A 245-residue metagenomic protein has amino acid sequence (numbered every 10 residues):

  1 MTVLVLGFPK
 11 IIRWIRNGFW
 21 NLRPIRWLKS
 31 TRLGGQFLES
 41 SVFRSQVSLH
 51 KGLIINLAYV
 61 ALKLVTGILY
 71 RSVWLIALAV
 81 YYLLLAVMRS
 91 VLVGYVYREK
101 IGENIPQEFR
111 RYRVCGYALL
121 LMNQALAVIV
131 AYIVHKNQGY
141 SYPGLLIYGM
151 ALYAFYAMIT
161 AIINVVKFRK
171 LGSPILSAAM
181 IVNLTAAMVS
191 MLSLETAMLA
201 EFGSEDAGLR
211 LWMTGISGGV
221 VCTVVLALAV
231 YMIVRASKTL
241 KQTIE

Functional and structural regions predicted by a protein language model:
G7-L92: N-terminal topogenic module of multi-pass integral membrane proteins
G7-N17, L83-K100, F155-F168, Y231-I233: Membrane-water interface of transmembrane alpha-helices
L64-I76, V130-L145, M198-L211: Helix-coil boundary and interhelical linker segments in multi-pass alpha-helical membrane proteins
Y81-R89, L120-L126, G144-I163, A186 (+1 more regions): Generic alpha-helical transmembrane segments
I101-L121: Juxtamembrane helix-capping/reentrant segments at transmembrane boundaries
N123-A131, T185-G203: Hydrophobic alpha-helical transmembrane segments in multi-pass integral membrane proteins
L146, N164-V189, T239-E245: Membrane-helix boundary/juxtamembrane motif in polytopic membrane proteins
G208-L228: Small-residue-rich transmembrane alpha-helices that serve as helix-helix interface/gating elements in multipass
